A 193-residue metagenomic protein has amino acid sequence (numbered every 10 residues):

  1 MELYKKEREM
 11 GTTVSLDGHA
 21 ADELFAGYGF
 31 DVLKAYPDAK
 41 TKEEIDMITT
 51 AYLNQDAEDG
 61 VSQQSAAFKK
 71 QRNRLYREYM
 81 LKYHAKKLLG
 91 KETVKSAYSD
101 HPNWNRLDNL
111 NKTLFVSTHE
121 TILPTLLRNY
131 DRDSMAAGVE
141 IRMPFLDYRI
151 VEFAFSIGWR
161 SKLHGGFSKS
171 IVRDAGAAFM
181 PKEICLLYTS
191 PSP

Functional and structural regions predicted by a protein language model:
M1-W104, N109, R132-F179: ATP-dependent adenylate-handling active sites, centered on carboxylate activation for C-N bond formation
T118-R132, A154: Short Ser/Thr-interspersed hydrophobic loop/turn segments at strand-loop and sheet-helix junctions that line or gate
M180-L187: Short, surface-exposed acidic
Y188-P193: Conserved small/polar residues in nucleotide/adenosyl-binding loops
